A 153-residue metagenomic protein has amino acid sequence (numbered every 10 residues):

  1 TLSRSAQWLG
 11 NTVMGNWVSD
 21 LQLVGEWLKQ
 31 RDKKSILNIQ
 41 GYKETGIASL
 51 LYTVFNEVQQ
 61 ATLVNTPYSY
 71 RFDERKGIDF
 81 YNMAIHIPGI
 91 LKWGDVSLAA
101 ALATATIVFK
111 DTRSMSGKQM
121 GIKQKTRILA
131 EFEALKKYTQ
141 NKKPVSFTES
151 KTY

Functional and structural regions predicted by a protein language model:
T1-R31, Y70-F80: Cap/lid segment of the alpha/beta-hydrolase catalytic domain
N16-L23, E44-A48, G94-L98, A130: Generic recognition of stable, solvent-exposed alpha-helical segments in well-folded globular domains
V24, L28, D32-E44: Alpha/beta-hydrolase fold nucleophile elbow
E26-K29, G46-E57, A61: Short glycine-enriched nucleophile-adjacent loop and the immediately C-terminal alpha-helix near the catalytic center
N38-I39, E44-A48, V54, V108-T112 (+1 more regions): Contiguous, structured surface segment used for ligand recognition
I39-E44, L63-P67, D111-S114, E149-T152: Structural motif
Q60-T139: The feature captures the conserved acid-bearing segment of alpha/beta-hydrolase catalytic domains
S114-M115, L135, K142-Y153: Histidine-bearing beta->alpha loop at or near hydrolase active sites
